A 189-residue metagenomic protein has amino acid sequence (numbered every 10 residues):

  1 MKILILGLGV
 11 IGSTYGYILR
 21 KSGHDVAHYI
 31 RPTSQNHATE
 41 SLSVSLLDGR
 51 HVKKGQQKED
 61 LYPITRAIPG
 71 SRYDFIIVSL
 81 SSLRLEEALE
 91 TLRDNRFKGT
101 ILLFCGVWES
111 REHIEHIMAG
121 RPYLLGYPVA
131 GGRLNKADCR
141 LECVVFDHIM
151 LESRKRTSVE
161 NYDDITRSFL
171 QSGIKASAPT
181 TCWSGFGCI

Functional and structural regions predicted by a protein language model:
M1-K53: NAD(P)+-binding Rossmann beta1-loop-alpha1 motif at the extreme N-terminus of oxidoreductases
I3, H24-A27, I101, Y123 (+1 more regions): Hydrophobic anchor at the start of a short beta-strand that flanks the dinucleotide cofactor-binding loop
V10, H28-I30, L42-S43, L92 (+3 more regions): Flavin (primarily FAD) cofactor-binding/catalytic cores of flavoenzymes
L19, I117-M118, F169: Hydrophobic alpha-helical packing residues
Y29-R31, L47-G49, K54, I64-A67 (+2 more regions): Conserved beta-strand termini and adjacent loop/short-helix elements that scaffold enzyme active sites in alpha/beta
S34-T39, E109-H113, S158-V159: Short, charged/polar "capping" segments at the starts of alpha-helices and the immediately preceding loops
G55-C139: Rossmann-like NAD(P)(H) cofactor-binding subdomain of soluble oxidoreductases
P122, D138-I189: Internal alpha-helical scaffold of NAD(P)-dependent oxidoreductase catalytic cores
